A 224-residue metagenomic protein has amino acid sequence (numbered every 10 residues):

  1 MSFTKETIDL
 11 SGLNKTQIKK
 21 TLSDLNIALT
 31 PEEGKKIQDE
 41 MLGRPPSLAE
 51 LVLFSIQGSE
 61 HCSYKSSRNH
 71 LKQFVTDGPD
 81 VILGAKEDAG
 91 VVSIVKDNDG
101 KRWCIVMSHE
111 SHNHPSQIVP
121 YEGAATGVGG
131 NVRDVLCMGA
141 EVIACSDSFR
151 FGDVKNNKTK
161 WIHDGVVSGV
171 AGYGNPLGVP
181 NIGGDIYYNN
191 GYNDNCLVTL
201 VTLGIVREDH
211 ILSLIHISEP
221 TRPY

Functional and structural regions predicted by a protein language model:
M1-I27: Charged, compositionally biased N-terminal leader segments and the immediate start of the first structured element
L22-E87, V91-S93: N-terminal amphipathic, basic-rich helices that act as targeting or association modules
P45-E60, V128-E141, R222: Conserved phosphate/anionic-ligand binding catalytic regions in large, soluble enzymes, centered on
C62-S63, R68-V132, L136, E141-A144: Non-catalytic terminal/interface segments that mediate subunit docking, oligomerization, and allosteric communication
S116-C196: A glycine-rich phosphate/pyrophosphate-binding beta-strand-loop-alpha-helix module
L200-D209: Short, structured beta-strand/loop micro-motifs enriched in basic residues and often containing a Trp
I215-Y224: Single conserved hydrophobic/aromatic residue that forms the stacking wall/gate of nucleotide- or nucleobase-binding
